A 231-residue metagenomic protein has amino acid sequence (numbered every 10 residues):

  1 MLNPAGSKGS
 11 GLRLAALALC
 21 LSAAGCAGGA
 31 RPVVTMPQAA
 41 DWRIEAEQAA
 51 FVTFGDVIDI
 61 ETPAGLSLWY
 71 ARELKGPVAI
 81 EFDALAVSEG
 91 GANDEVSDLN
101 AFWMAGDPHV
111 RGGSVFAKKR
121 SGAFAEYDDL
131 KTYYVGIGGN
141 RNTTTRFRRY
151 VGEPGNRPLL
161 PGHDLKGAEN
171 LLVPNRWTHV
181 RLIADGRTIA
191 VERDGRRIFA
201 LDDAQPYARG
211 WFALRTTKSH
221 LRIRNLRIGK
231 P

Functional and structural regions predicted by a protein language model:
L2-A15: Bacterial N-terminal signal peptides that target proteins for export
A15-A24: Bacterial N-terminal signal peptides
C26-P231: Extracellular glycan-recognition regions
